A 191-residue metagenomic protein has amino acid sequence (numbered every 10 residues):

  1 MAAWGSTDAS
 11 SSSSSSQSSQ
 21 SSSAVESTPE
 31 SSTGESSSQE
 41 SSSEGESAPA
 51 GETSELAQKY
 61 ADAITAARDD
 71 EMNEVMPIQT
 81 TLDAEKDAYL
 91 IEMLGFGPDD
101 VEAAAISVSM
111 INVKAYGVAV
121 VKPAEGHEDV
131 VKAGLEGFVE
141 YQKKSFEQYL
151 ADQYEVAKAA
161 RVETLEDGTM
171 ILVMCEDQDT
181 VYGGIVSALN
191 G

Functional and structural regions predicted by a protein language model:
A2-E30: Bacterial lipoprotein signal-peptidase II cleavage site
A9, A24, Q39-M93, P98-M110 (+1 more regions): N-terminal, charge-rich interaction modules
E46-A50, Y116-E125, T169-C175: Second-shell loop/turn segments in exported
L56, Y60, K86, L90 (+4 more regions): Stable alpha-helical elements in mature extracytoplasmic
T65, D69, G126-H127, E136 (+3 more regions): Sec-exported extracytoplasmic/periplasmic mature domains
F96-G137, K143: Mid-length scaffold segments of soluble, non-membrane domains
M110, V120, Q153-G191: A short, solvent-exposed beta-edge/loop patch
E128-E166: Short Gly/Thr-rich strand-loop-strand
